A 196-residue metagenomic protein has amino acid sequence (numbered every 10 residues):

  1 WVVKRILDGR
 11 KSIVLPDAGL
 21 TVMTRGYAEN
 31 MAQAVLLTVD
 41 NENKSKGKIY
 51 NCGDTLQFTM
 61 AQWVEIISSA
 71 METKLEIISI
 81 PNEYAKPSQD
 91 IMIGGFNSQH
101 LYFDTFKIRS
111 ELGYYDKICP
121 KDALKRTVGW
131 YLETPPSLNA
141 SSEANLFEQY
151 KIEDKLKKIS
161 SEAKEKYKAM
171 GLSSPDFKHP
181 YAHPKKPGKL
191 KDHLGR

Functional and structural regions predicted by a protein language model:
V3-I13, T21-F58, E65: Alpha-helical substrate-binding/gating segment
V3-P16, E72-I78, F106: A short C-terminal helix-loop "cap" of Rossmann-like NAD(P)-dependent dehydrogenase/epimerase domains
D40-T105, E111, R126, L138-R196: Mid/C-terminal beta-alpha module of Rossmann-like enzyme folds, strongest in SDR-family dehydrogenases/epimerases
Y131-L138: Short arginine-rich
